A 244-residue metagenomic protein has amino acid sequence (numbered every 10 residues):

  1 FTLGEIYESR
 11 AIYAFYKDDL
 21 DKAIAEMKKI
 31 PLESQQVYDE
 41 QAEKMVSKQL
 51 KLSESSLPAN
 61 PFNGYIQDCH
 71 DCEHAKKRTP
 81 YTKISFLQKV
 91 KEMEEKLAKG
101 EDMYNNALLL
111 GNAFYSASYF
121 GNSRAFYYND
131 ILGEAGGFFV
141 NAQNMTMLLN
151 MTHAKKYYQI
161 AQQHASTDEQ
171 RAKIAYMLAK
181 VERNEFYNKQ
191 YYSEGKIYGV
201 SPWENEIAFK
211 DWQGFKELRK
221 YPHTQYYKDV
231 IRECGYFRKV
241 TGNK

Functional and structural regions predicted by a protein language model:
F1-K244: Extracytoplasmic/secretory-pathway proteins
